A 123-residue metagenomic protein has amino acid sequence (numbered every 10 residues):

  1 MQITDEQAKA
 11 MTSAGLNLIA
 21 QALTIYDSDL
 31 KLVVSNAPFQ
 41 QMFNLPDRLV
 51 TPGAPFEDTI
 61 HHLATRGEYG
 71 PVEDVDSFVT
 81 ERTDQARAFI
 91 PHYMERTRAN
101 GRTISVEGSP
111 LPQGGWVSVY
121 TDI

Functional and structural regions predicted by a protein language model:
M1-A14: Short, charged amphipathic alpha-helical "coupling" segments at sensory-output junctions in signaling proteins
M1-Q2, P110-I123: PAS-family sensory domains
T12, V106-E107: Catalytic micro-motifs at enzyme active sites that drive phosphoryl/nucleotidyl and oxygen chemistry
N17: Primarily the dimerization/phosphotransfer
A20-R87: PAS-family sensory domains
T83-S105, P112-G114: Per-ARNT-Sim (PAS) sensory domains and their PAS-associated C-terminal
